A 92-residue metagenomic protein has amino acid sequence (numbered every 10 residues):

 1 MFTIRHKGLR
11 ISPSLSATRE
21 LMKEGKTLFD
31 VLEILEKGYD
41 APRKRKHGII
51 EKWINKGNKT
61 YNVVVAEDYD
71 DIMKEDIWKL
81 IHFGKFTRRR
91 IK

Functional and structural regions predicted by a protein language model:
M1-K92: Ribonuclease/tRNase effector modules and their secretory precursors
